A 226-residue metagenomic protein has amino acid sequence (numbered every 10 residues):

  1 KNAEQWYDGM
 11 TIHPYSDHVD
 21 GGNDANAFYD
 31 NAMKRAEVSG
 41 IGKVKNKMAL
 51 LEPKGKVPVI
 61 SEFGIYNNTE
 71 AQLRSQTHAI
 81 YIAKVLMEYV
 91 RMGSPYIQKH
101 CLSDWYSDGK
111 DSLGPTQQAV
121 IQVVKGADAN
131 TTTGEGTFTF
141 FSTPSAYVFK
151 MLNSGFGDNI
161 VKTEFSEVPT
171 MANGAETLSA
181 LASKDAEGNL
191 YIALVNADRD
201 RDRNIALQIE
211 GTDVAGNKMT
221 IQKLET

Functional and structural regions predicted by a protein language model:
K1-E88, M92, P169: Noncatalytic carbohydrate-binding groove/subsite architecture in carbohydrate-active enzymes
I12-S16, S61-G64, K99-S103, L194-A197 (+1 more regions): Active-site-proximal beta-strand/loop segments in catalytic clefts of secreted hydrolases
D17, D128, F156, R199 (+2 more regions): Generic "edge-of-domain/loop-turn" microfeature
D20, S107, D202: Glycine/Thr-rich phosphate-binding loops of Rossmann-like dinucleotide-binding domains
I60, I65-S179, A186: Aromatic/acidic polysaccharide-binding cleft in carbohydrate-active enzymes
A83-L86, V123, A206-L207, N217-T220: Glycine-rich loops and low-complexity Gly/Arg-rich segments that provide flexible linkers or classic glycine-based
A172-A215, I221-L224: Carbohydrate-binding surface patches
